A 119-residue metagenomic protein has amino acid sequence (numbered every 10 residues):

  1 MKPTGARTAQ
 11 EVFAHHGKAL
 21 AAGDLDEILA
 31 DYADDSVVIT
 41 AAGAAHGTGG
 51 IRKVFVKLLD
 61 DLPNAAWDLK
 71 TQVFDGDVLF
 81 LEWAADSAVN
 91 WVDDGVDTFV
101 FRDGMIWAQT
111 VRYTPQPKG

Functional and structural regions predicted by a protein language model:
M1-D31: Short, low-complexity N-terminal intrinsically disordered segments enriched in polar/charged residues
G5-A6, L25-G76: A solvent-exposed, acidic/Ser-Thr-rich amphipathic alpha-helical stretch
V38, L81, A108-Q109: Short hydrophobic/aromatic-rich beta-strand segments that constitute the beta-sheet cores of beta-sandwich/beta-barrel
A44, V89-D93, M105: Short acidic/polar mixed-charge low-complexity motifs
A66-W67, W91-D97: Short, surface-exposed coil-to-beta transition loops
D75-V78, D103: Residue-level signal for tight coil/turn positions that link beta-strands
F80-A88: Short beta-strand segments that buttress and anchor functional surface loops
D94-G119: Short beta-strand edge/turn micro-motifs at domain boundaries
